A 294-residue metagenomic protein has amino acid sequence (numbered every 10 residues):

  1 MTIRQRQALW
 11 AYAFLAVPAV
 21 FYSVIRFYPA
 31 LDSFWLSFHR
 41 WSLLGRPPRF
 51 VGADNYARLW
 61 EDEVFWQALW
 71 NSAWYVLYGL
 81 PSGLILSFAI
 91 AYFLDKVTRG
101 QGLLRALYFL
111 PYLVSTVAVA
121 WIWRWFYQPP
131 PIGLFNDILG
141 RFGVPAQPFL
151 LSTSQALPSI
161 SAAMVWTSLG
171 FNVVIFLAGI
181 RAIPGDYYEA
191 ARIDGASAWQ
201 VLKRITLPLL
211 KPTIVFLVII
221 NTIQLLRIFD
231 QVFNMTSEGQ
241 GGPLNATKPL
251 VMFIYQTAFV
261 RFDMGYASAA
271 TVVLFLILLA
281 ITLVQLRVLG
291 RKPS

Functional and structural regions predicted by a protein language model:
M1-R6: Short, Lys/Arg-rich, polar N-terminal cytosolic tail immediately upstream of the first transmembrane signal-anchor
Q7-S294: A structural signal for multi-pass alpha-helical bundles of membrane permease subunits that mediate small-molecule
